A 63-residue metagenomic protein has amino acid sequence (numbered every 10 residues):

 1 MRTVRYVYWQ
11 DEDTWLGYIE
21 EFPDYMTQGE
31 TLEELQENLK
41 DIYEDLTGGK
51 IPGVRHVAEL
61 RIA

Functional and structural regions predicted by a protein language model:
M1-R5, E33-A63: Short, charged, surface-exposed hinge/linker loops at domain edges that act as mobile lids or interdomain connectors
V7-E20: Short aromatic-glycine-(Arg/Gly/Cys) micro-motifs in beta-strand/loop hairpins
E12-T14, Y25, L46: Short linear motifs in intrinsically disordered/low-complexity regions
L16-I19, M26, N38: Generic alpha-helical hydrophobic packing signal
P23-L32: A short, exposed loop/beta-hairpin motif centered on an aromatic-Gly-Thr core
